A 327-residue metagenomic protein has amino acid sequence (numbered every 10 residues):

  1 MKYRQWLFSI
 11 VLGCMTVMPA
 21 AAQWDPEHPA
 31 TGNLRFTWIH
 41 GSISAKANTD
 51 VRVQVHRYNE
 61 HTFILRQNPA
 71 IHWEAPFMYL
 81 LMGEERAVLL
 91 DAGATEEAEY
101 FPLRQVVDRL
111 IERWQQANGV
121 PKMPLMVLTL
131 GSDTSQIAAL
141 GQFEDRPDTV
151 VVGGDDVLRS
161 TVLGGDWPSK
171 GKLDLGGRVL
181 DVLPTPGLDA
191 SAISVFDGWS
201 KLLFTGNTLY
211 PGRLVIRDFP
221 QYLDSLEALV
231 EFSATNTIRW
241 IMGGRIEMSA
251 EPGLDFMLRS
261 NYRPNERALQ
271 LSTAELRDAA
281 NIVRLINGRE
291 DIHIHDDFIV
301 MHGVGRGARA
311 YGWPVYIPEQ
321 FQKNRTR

Functional and structural regions predicted by a protein language model:
M1-I10: Bacterial N-terminal signal peptides that target proteins for export
S9-V17: Bacterial N-terminal signal peptides
M18-A22: Sec/Tat signal peptide C-region and signal peptidase I cleavage site
Q23-A47, E231-R327: Accessory terminal helices/loops
E27-H28, E96-G177, D181: Active-site HxH/HxHxD metal-binding segment of metal-dependent hydrolases
H40, N59-I64, K170, G177-D181: Short, hydrophobic/aromatic-rich segments at coil-to-beta transitions
R52-W114, S194-T208: Conserved beta-strand hairpin/beta-sheet module of binuclear metal-dependent hydrolase folds, prominently
A87, A94-E96, D181-P186, A190-D278: Metallo-beta-lactamase
